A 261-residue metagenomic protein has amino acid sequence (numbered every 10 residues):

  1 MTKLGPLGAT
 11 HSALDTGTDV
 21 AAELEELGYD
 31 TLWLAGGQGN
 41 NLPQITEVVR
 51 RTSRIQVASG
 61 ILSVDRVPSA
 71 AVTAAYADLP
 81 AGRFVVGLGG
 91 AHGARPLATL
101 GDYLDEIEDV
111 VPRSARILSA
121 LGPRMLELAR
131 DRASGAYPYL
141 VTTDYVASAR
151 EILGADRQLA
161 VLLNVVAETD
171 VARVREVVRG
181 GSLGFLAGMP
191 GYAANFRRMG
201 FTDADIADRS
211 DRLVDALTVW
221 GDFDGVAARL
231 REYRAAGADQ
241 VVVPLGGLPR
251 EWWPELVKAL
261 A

Functional and structural regions predicted by a protein language model:
M1-A261: Active-site-adjacent structural elements that line small-molecule/cofactor binding pockets in enzymes
